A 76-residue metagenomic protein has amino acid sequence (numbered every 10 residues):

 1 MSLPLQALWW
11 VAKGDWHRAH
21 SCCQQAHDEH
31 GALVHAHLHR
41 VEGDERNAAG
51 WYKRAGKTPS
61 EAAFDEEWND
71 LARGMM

Functional and structural regions predicted by a protein language model:
S2-R18: Alpha-helical segment of the N-proximal tetratricopeptide repeat
Q6, L33-A36: Structural register within alpha-helical repeat arrays
R18-A19, A48: Solenoid-repeat scaffolds in large eukaryotic assemblies
H27-E29, R40-A62: TPR/TPR-like (Sel1-like) alpha-helical repeat modules
S60-M76: Terminal, low-structured helical/coil segments at or just beyond the last alpha-helical repeat
